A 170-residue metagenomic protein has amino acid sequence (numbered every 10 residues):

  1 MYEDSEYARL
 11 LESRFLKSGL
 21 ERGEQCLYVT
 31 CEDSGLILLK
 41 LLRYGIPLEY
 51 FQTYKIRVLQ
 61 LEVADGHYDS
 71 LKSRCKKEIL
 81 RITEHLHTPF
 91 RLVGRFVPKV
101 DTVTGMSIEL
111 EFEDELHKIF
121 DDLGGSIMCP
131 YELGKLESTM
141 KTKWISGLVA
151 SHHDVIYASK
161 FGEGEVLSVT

Functional and structural regions predicted by a protein language model:
M1-T170: Non-catalytic regulatory/interaction regions at protein termini and inter-domain linkers
